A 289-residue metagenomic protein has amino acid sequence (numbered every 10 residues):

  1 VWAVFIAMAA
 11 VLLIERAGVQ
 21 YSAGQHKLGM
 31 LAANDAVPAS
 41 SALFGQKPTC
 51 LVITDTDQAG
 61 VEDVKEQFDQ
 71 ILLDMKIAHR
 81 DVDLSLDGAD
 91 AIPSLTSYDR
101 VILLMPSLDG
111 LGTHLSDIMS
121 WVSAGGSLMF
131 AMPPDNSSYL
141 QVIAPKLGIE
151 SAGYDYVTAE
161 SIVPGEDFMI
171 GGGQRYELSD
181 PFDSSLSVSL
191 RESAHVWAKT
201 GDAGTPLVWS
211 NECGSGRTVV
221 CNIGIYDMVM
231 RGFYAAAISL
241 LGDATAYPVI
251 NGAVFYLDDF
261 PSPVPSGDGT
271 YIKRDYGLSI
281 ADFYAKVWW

Functional and structural regions predicted by a protein language model:
W2-R16: Hydrophobic membrane-insertion alpha-helices, especially the h-region of bacterial N-terminal signal peptides
A17-S40: Ser/Thr/Pro/Gly-rich low-complexity linker/stalk segments immediately outside membranes or between
A42-G60, V254-Y256, P263: Short hydrophobic beta-strand segments
L51-V52, D81, R100-L104, L128-M132 (+3 more regions): Structural recognition of the beta-strand scaffold that forms the well-ordered cores of secreted hydrolase catalytic
Q58-S138: Helical hinge/lid and interdomain linker segments adjacent to catalytic or ligand-binding clefts that mediate domain
L108-E177: A glycine-rich, often tryptophan-bearing local segment used as a flexible ligand/cofactor-contacting loop or short
A159-R217, N222-D227: Catalytic beta-strand/loop cores that center a nucleophilic Ser/Cys/Thr and support acyl-enzyme chemistry
Y226-F233, L240-W289: Active-site beta->alpha N-cap acidic-glycine motif
